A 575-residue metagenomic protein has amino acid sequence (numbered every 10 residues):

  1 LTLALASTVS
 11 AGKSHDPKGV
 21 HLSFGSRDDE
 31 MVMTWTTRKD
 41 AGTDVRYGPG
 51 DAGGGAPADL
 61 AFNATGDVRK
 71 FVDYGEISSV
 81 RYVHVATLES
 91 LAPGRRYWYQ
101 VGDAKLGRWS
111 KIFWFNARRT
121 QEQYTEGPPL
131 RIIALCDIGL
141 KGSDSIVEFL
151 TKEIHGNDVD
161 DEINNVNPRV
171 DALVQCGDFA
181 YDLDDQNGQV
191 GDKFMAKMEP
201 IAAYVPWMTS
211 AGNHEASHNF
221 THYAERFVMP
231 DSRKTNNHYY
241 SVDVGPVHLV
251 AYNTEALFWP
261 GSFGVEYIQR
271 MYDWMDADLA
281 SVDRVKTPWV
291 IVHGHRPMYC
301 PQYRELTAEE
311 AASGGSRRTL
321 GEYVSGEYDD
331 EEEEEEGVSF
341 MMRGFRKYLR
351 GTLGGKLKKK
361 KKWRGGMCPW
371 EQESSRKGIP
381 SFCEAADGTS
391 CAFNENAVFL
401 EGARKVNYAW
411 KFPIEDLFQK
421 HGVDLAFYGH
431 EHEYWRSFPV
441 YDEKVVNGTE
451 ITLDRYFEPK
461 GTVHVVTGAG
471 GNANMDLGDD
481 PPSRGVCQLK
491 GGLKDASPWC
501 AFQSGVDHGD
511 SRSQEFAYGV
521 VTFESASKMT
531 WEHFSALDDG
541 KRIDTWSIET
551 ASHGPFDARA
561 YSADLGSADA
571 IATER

Functional and structural regions predicted by a protein language model:
L1-T8: Cleavable N-terminal signal peptides of Sec/SRP-targeted secreted and luminal proteins
T8-D44, P49-A61, D67-D73, V80-Y82 (+6 more regions): Metal-dependent phosphoesterase/phosphodiesterase active-site architecture
H15, G19, G25-V32, T37-D44 (+5 more regions): N-terminal active-site segment of His-dependent metallophosphoesterases
L88-E89: Hydrophobic core positions of the immunoglobulin-like beta-sandwich fold
I132-A134, L173-Q175, T209, V292 (+1 more regions): Residue-level marker for buried hydrophobic side chains located in beta-strands that build the well-ordered beta-sheet
G142-L150, Q175-C176, V190-K197, N219 (+5 more regions): Stable alpha-helical elements in mature extracytoplasmic
M198-Y204, F457-P459: Short, conserved loop/helix-junction motifs that constitute active-site signature segments in enzyme catalytic cores
Y204-N213: Active-site HxH/HxHxD metal-binding segment of metal-dependent hydrolases
